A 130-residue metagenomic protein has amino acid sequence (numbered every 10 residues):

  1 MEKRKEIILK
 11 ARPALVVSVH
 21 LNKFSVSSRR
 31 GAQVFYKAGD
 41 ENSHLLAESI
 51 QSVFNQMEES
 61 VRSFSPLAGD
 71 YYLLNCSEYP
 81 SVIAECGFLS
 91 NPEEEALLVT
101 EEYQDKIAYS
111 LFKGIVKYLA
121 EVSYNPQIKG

Functional and structural regions predicted by a protein language model:
M1-G130: Active-site-proximal helix/loop segments of hydrolytic enzymes
